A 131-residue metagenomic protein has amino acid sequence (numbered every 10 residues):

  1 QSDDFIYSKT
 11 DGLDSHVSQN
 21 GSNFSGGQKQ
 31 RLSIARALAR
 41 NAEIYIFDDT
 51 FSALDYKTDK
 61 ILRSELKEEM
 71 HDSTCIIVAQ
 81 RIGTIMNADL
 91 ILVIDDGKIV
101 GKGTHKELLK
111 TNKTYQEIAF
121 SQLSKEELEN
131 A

Functional and structural regions predicted by a protein language model:
Q1-H16, N41-I46, K57, T114-E117: Conserved "ABC signature" C-loop
I6-G12, R63-S64, E68, M86-A131: C-terminal portion of ABC ATPase nucleotide-binding domains
H16, N23-F24, K29-L32, D59: ABC ATPase nucleotide-binding domain signature region
N20, D49-T58: Walker B catalytic motif
I34-A35, A79: Short alpha-helix in the ABC ATPase nucleotide-binding domain helical subdomain, immediately C-terminal to the LSGGQ
F47, Q80: Active-site T/S-Asp motif of two-component receiver
E68-A79, I85: Conserved catalytic loops of ABC-family nucleotide-binding domains
